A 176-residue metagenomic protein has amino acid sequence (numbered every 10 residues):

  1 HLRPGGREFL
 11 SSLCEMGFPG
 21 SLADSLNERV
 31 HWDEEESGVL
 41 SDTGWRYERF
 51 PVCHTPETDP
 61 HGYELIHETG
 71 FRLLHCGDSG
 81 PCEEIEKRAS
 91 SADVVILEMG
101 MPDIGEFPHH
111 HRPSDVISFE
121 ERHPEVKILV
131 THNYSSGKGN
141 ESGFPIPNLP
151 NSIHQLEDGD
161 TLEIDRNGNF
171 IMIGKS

Functional and structural regions predicted by a protein language model:
H1-L74, G80-C82, K87, E121-K127 (+1 more regions): Binuclear metal-dependent hydrolase catalytic cores
C76-G77, L97-M99, T131: Active-site flanking residues adjacent to catalytic metal/cofactor-binding acidic residues
A92: An anion/phosphate-binding loop that grips the pyrophosphate of nucleotide cofactors and donors
V95-E98, D115: Metal-dependent phosphoesterases centered on the DNase I-like endonuclease/exonuclease/phosphatase
M101-I104: A short, flexible beta-alpha/helix-coil linker loop
E106-H110, N140-E141: Short, solvent-exposed loop/turn segments at secondary-structure boundaries
P108-S118: Charged helix-capping and loop-helix junction motifs
R112-P113, H132-G139: Small/polar glycine-rich anion-binding or flexible loop at a beta-alpha turn
